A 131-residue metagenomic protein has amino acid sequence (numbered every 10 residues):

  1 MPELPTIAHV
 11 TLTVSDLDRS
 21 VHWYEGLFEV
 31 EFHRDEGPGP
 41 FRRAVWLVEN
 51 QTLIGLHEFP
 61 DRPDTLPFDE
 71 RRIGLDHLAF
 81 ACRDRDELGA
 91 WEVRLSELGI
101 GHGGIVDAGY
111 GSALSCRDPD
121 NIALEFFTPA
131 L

Functional and structural regions predicted by a protein language model:
M1-R19, L75-F80, A130: N-terminal beta-strand motif that seeds the catalytic metal site of vicinal oxygen chelate
P2, T13-I54, E58: Core segments of cupin and vicinal oxygen chelate
E3, E92-L131: Vicinal oxygen chelate
T6, R42, N50-T52, R71-D76: Residues that flank catalytic or metal-binding motifs in active/ligand-binding sites
R19-V21, R85-A90: Short, conserved charged micro-motifs
F41, D61-P67, H102: A short, acidic/glycine-rich surface segment
N50-I54, D61-R62, R85-L88: Short, charged/polar surface micro-motifs in flexible loops or helix N-caps
E58-P63, T128-L131: Acetyl-CoA-dependent GNAT
